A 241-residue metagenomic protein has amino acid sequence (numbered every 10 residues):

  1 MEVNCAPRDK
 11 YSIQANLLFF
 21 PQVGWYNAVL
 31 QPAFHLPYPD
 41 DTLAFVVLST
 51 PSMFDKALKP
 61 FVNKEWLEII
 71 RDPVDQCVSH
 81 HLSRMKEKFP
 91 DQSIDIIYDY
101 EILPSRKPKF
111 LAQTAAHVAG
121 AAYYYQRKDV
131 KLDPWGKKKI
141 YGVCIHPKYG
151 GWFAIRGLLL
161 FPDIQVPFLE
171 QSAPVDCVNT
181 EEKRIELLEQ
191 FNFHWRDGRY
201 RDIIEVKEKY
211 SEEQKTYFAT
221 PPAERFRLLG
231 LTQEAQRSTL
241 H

Functional and structural regions predicted by a protein language model:
M1-H241: Auxiliary alpha/beta "docking" domains used to position bulky ligands
